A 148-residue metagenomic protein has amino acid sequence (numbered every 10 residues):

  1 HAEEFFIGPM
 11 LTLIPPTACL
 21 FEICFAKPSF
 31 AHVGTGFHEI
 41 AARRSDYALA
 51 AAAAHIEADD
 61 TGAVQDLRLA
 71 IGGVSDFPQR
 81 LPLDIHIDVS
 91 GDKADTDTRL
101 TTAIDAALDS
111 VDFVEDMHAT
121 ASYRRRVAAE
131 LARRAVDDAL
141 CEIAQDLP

Functional and structural regions predicted by a protein language model:
H1-P148: C-terminal structural segment of proteins
